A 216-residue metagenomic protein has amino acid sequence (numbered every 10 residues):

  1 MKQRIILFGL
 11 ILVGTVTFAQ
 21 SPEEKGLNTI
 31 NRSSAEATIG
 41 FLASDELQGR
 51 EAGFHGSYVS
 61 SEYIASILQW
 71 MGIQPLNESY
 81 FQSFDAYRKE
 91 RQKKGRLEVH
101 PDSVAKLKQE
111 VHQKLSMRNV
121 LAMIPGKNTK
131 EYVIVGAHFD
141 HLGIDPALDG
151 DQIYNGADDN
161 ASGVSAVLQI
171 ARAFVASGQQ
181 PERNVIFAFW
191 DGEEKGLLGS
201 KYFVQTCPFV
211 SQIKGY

Functional and structural regions predicted by a protein language model:
M1-E23: Bacterial Sec-dependent N-terminal signal peptides
P22-T29, D45-H55, W70, K106-V111 (+3 more regions): Second-shell loop/turn segments in exported
N28-A35, R50-S61, Q74-N77, Q113-L115 (+4 more regions): Solvent-exposed, acidic/flexible segments
I30, S34-A37, F41, H55-W70 (+6 more regions): Extracytoplasmic/secreted proteins, especially bacterial periplasmic and envelope-associated proteins
G40-A43, Q82, N119-L121, Y132-G136 (+2 more regions): Structural recognition of the beta-strand scaffold that forms the well-ordered cores of secreted hydrolase catalytic
L42, L68, E110-P146: Acidic/His- and Gly-rich active-site-bordering loop/insert found across diverse amide/peptide-bond hydrolases
R50-M123: A non-catalytic alpha/beta surface segment that caps or lines the substrate-entry region of metallo-dependent hydrolase
S116-R118, D149-Y216: Acidic/histidine-rich catalytic neighborhood of metal-dependent amide-processing enzymes
